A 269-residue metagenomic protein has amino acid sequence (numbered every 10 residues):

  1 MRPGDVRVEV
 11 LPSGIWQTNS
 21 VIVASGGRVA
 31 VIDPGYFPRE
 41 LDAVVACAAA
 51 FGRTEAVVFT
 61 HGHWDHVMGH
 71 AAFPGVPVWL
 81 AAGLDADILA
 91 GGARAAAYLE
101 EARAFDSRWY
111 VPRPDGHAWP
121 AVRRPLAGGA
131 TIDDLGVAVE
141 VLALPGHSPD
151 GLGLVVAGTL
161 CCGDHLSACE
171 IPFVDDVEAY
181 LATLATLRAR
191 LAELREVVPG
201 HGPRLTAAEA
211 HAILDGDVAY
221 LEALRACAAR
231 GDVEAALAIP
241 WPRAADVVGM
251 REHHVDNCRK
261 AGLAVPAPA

Functional and structural regions predicted by a protein language model:
M1-A49, G153-D164: Conserved beta-strand hairpin/beta-sheet module of binuclear metal-dependent hydrolase folds, prominently
R2-V8, W109-P114, L135-V139: Short Pro/Gly-enriched beta-strand edge/turn motifs at strand-loop
E9, V58, W79, R124-L126 (+3 more regions): Hydrophobic/aromatic beta-strand patches that form the interior of the parallel beta-sheet core in alpha/beta enzyme
S25-R28, A50-T54, F73-P77, V156-T159 (+2 more regions): Short glycine/proline-enriched coil/turn segments at helix->beta-strand junctions
V29-A30, Y36-F37, A138-L221: Metallo-beta-lactamase
E40-T131: Active-site HxH/HxHxD metal-binding segment of metal-dependent hydrolases
D87-R94, E170-V174, G231: Short, charged, surface-exposed secondary-structure boundary motifs
A189-E196, P203-A269: Accessory terminal helices/loops
